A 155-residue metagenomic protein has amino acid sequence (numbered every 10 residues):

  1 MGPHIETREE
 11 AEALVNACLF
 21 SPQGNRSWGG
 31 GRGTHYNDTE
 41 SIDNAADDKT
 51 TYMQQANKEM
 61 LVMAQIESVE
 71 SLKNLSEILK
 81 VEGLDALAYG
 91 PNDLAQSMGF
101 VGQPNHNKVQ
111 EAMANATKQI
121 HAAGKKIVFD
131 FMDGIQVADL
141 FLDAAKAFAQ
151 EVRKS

Functional and structural regions predicted by a protein language model:
M1-S155: Expand to "…catalyze enediolate/carbanion chemistry for C-C bond making/breaking, isomerization, decarboxylation
